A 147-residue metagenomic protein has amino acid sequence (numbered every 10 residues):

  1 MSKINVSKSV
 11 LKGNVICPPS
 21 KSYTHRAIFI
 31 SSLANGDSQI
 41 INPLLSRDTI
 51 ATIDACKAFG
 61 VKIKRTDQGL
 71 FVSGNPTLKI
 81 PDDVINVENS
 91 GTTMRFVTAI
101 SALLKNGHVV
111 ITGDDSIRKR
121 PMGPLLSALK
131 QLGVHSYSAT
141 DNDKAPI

Functional and structural regions predicted by a protein language model:
M1-I147: Structural preference for solvent-exposed beta-strand-turn elements and adjacent flexible terminal/loop segments within
